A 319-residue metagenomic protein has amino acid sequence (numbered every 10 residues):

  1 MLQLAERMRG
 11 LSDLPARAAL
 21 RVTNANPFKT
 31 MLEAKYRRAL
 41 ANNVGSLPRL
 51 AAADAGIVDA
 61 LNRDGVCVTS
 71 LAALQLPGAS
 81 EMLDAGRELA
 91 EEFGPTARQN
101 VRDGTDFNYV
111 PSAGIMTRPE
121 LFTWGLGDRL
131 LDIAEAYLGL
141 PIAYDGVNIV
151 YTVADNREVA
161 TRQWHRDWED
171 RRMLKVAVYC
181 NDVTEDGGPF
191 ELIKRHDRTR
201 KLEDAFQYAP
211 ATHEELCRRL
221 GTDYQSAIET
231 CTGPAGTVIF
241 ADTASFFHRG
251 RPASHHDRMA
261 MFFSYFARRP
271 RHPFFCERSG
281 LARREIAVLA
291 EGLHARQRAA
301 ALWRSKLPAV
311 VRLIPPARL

Functional and structural regions predicted by a protein language model:
L2, R198-L319: Conserved double-stranded beta-helix
A5, S12-R162, A205: Non-heme Fe(II)-dependent double-stranded beta-helix
L71-A73, N181-T184, H196-D197, F266-R269: Short loop segments at secondary-structure junctions
L140-A143, R166-W168, C180-P189, R195-R198: Active-site region of the double-stranded beta-helix
R162-W168, S245-G250: Histidine-centered catalytic micro-motifs
E169-E185, T232-G233, F240, S264-A267: Short, conserved beta-strand element in jelly-roll/cupin
L174, G188, M259: Change "...and in nucleic-acid phosphodiester-cleaving endonucleases..." to "...and in nucleic-acid processing enzymes
